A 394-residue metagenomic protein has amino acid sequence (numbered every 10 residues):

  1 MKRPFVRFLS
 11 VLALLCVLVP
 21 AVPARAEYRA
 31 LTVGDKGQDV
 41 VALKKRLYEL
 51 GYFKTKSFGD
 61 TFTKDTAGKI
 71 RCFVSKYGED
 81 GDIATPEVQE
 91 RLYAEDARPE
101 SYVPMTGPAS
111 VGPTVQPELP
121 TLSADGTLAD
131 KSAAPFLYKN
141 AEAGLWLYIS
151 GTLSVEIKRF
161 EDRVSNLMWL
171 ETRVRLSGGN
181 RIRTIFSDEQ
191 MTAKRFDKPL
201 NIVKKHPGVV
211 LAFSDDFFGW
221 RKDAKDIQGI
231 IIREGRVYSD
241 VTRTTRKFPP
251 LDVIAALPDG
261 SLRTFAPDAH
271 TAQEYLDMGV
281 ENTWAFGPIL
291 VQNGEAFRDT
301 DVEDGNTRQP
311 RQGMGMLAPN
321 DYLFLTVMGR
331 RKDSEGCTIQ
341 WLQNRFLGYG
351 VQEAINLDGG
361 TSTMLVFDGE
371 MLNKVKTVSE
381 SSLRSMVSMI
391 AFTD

Functional and structural regions predicted by a protein language model:
M1-L9: Bacterial N-terminal signal peptides that target proteins for export
S10-P20: Bacterial N-terminal signal peptides
V19-A30: Sec-dependent signal peptide cleavage junction
E27-R29, V88-P113: Intrinsically disordered, low-complexity Ser/Thr-rich linker and spacer segments in cell-wall-related proteins
A30-E95: Short acidic, glycine/serine/threonine-rich helix-capping segments at coil-helix boundaries
P104-R246: Zymogen propeptides
F213-V302: Active-site-adjacent helix-turn-beta-strand microarchitecture at beta-sheet edges that either contains or buttresses
D223-R246, D299-Q352, L357, S362-D394: Conserved, well-ordered active-site substructure
